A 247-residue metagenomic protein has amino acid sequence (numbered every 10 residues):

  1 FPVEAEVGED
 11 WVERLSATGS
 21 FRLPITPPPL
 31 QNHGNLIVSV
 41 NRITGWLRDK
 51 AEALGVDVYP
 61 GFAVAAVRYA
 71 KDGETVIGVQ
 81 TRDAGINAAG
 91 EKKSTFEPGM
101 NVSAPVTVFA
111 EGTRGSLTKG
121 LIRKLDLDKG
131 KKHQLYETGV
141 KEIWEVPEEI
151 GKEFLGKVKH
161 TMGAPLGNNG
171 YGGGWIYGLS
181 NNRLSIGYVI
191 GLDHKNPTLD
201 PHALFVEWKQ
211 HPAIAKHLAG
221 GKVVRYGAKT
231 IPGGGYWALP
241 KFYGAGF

Functional and structural regions predicted by a protein language model:
F1-T75, Q80-A88, E97-F109, S116-K119 (+4 more regions): Conserved N-terminal/central alpha/beta ligand/cofactor-binding core
S20, G115-L117, H194-K195, L239: Flexible loop/turn segments at secondary-structure boundaries
D83, A104-V106, E142-W144, G178 (+1 more regions): Short, structured patches in soluble enzyme cores that scaffold and shape functional sites
S94: Extracytoplasmic/periplasm-facing segments of secreted or lipoprotein envelope proteins
R123-D128, F242: A glycine- and small-aliphatic-rich helix-loop capping segment at beta-alpha/alpha-beta transitions that lines
K124-L125, E142-N169: Flavin-dependent oxidoreductases
K159-D193, P240-K241, A245: Active-site substrate-recognition segment that forms the wall of the catalytic cavity or substrate channel
N168-G170, N196-F247: FAD/FMN-dependent oxidoreductases across multiple families
